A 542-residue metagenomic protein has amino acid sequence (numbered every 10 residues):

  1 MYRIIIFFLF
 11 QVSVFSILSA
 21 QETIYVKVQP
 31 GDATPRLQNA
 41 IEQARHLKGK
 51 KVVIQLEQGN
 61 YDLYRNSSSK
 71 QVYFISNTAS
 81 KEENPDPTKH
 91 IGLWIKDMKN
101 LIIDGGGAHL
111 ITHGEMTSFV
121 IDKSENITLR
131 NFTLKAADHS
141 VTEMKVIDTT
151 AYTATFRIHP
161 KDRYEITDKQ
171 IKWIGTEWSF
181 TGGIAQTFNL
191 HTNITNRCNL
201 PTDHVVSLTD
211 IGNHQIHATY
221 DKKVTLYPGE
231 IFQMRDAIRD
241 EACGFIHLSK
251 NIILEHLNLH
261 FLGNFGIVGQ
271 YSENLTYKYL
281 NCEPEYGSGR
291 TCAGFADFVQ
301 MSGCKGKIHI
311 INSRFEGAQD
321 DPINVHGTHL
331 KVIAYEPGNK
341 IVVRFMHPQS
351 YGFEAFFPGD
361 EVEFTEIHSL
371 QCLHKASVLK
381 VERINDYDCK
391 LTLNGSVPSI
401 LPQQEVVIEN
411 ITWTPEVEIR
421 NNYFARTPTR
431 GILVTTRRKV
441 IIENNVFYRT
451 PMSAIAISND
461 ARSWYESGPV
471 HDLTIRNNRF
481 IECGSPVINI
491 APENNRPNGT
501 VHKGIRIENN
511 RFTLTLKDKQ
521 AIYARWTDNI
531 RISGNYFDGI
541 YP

Functional and structural regions predicted by a protein language model:
M1-T23: Bacterial Sec-dependent N-terminal signal peptides
Y25-Q55: Acidic Gly/Asp/Thr-rich repetitive segments characteristic of extracellular carbohydrate-active and adhesion proteins
E42-Q43, D62-I102, I111-R130, D138-Y152 (+9 more regions): Extracellular beta-strand-rich solenoid/capping regions of secreted or surface-exposed proteins that bind or remodel
R65, T112-S118, D138-T142, D240-C243 (+10 more regions): Short glycine/acidic-rich loop motifs that flank beta-strands on beta-rich extracellular proteins
M98, G105, K123-S124, L129 (+29 more regions): Parallel beta-helix/beta-solenoid
T112, A137, K161-D210, Y351-D388: Ser/Thr/Gly-rich low-complexity blocks that favor extended beta-strand/coil architectures
T195-D240, C372-K375, E382-V417, A425: Small/polar beta-strand repeat architecture
